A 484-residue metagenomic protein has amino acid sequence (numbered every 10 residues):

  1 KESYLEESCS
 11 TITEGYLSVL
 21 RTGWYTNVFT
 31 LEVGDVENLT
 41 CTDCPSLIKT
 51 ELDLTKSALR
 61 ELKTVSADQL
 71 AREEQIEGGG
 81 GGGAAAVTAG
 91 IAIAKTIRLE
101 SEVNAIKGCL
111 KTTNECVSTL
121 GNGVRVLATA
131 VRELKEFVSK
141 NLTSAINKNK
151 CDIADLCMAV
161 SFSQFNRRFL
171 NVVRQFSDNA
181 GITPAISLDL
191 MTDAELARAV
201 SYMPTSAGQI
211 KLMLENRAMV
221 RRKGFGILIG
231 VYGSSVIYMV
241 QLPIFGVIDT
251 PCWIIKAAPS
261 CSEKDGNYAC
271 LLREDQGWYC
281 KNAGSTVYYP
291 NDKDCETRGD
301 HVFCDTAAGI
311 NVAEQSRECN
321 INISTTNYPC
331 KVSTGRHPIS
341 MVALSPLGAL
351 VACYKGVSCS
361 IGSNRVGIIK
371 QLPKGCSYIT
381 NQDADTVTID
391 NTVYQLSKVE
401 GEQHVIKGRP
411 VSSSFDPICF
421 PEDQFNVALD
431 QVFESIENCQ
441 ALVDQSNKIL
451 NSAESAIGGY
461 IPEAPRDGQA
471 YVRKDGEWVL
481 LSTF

Functional and structural regions predicted by a protein language model:
K1-R72, G81, A92-Y460: Entry/fusion envelope ectodomains
G78-T88: Long, amphipathic, heptad-repeat alpha-helical coiled-coil stalk/linker regions
Y460-F484: Extracellular repetitive beta-rich solenoid segments
